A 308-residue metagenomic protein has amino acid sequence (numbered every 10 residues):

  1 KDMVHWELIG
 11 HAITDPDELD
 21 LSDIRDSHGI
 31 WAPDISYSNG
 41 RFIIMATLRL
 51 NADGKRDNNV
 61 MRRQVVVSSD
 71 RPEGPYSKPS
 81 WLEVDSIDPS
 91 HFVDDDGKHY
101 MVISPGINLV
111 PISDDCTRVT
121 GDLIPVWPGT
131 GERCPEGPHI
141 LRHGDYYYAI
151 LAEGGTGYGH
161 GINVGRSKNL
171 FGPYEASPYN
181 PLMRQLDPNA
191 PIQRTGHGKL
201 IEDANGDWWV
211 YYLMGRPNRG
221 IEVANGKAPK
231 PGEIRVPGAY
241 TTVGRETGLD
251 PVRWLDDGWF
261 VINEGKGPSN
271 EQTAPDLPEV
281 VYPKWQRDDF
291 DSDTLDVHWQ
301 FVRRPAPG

Functional and structural regions predicted by a protein language model:
K1-G308: Carbohydrate-active catalytic/glycan-binding domains of CAZyme proteins, especially the secreted or lumenal ectodomains
